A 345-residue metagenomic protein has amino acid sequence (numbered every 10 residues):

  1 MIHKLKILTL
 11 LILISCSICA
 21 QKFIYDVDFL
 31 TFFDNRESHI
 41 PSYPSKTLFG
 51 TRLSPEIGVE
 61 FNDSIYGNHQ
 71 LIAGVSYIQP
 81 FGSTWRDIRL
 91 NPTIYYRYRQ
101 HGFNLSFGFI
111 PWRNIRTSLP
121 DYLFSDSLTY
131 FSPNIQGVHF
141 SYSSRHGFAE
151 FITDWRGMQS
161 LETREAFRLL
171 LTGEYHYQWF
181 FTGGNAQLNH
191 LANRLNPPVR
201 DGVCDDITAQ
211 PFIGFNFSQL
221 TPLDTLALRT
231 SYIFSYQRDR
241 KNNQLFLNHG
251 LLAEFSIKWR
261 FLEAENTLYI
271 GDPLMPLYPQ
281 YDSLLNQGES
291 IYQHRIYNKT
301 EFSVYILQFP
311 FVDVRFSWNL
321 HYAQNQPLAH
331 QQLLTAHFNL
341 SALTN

Functional and structural regions predicted by a protein language model:
K4-C16: Sec-dependent N-terminal signal peptides
A20-R99, Q331-S341, N345: Beta-barrel outer-membrane channel/assembly domains of diderm bacteria
L30, G50, T93, S144-R156 (+1 more regions): Exposed, low-structure sequence patches enriched in small/polar residues
D34-R36, N114-S118, A192-N193: Short acidic/His/Gly/Ser-rich catalytic and metal-binding motifs that mark active-site loops of diverse hydrolases
S38-I40, L119-D121, L195-P197: Short acidic, glycine/proline-rich loop/turn micro-motifs
P55-I57, Q136, I213: Structured alpha-helical segments in the cores of large, soluble enzyme domains
G67-R156, T267, P273: Outer membrane beta-barrel
